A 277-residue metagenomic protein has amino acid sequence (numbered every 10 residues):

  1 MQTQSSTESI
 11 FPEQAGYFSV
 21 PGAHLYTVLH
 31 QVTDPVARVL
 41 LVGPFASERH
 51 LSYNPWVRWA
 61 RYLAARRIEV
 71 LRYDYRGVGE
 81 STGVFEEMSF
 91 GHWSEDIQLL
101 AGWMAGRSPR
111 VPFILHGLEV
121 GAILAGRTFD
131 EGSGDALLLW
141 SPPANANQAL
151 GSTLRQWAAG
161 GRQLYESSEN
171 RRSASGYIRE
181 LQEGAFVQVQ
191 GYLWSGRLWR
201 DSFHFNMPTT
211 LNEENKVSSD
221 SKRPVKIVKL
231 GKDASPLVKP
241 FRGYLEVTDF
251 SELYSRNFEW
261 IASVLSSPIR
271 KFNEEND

Functional and structural regions predicted by a protein language model:
M1-A37, F250: N-terminal cap/lid segment of alpha/beta-hydrolase-fold proteins
A15-Y17, T27-V28, R72, A262-D277: Terminal, non-globular segments
V20-G22, Q31-D74, E80, W103: Short, surface-exposed "cap/lid" segments of acyl-processing enzymes
V36-V39, I114, A136: Structural motif
V78-S108: Catalytic nucleophile-loop/oxyanion-hole region of alpha/beta-hydrolase and closely related hydrolase-like folds
R107-E119: Alpha/beta-hydrolase fold nucleophile elbow
H116-F129: Glycine-rich nucleophile elbow surrounding the catalytic serine of serine-hydrolase chemistry
S133-F272: The alpha/beta-hydrolase serine catalytic core
